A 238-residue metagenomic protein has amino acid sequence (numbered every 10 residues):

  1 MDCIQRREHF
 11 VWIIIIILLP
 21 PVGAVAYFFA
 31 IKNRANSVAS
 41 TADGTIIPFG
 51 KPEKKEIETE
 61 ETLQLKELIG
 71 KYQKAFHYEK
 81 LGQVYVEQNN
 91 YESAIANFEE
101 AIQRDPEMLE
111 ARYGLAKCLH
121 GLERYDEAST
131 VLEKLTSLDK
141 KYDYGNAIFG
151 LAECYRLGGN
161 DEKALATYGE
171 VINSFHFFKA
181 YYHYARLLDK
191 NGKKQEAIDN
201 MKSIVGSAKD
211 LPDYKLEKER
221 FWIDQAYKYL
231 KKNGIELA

Functional and structural regions predicted by a protein language model:
Y72-Q73, P106, K140-Y142, F175-H176 (+1 more regions): Short coil turns that delineate tetratricopeptide repeat
H77, A111, G145-A147, A180-Y181 (+1 more regions): TPR alpha-solenoid repeat register
K80, G114, I148-G150, H183 (+1 more regions): Canonical tetratricopeptide repeat
L187-K190, I198-A238: Terminal, low-structured helical/coil segments at or just beyond the last alpha-helical repeat
